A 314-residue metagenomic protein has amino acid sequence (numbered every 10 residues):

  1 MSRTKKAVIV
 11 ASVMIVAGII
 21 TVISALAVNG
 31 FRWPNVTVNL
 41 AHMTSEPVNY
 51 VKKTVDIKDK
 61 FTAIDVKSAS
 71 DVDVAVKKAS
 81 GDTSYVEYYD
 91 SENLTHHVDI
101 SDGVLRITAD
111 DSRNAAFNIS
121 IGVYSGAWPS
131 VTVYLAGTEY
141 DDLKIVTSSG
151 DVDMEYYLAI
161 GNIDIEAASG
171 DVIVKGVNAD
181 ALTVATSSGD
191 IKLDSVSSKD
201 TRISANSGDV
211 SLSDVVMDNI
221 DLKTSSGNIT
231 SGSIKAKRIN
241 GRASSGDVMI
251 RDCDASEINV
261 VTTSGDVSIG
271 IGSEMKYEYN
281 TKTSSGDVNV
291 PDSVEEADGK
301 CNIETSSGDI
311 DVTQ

Functional and structural regions predicted by a protein language model:
M1-V8: Short, Lys/Arg-rich N-terminal segment immediately upstream of the first membrane anchor
I9-L26: Hydrophobic membrane-insertion alpha-helices, especially the h-region of bacterial N-terminal signal peptides
G18-I20, G30, R238: Generic low-complexity, intrinsically disordered sequence content enriched in small uncharged/hydrophobic residues
A25-D110, Y124-V146, D151-E166, V172-K175 (+4 more regions): Short linear S-[DN]-x-LW-Φ motif typified by the pepsin-like aspartic protease active-site region
D111-R113, G137, S273, S285: Non-catalytic surface loops within mature trypsin-like serine protease
A115-V123: Acidic/histidine-rich helix-loop elements that form or flank divalent-metal/phosphate-binding sites at the catalytic
K175-V177, L182, I191-Q314: Short, surface-exposed interaction patches in beta-rich subdomains that mediate adhesion/assembly near membranes
